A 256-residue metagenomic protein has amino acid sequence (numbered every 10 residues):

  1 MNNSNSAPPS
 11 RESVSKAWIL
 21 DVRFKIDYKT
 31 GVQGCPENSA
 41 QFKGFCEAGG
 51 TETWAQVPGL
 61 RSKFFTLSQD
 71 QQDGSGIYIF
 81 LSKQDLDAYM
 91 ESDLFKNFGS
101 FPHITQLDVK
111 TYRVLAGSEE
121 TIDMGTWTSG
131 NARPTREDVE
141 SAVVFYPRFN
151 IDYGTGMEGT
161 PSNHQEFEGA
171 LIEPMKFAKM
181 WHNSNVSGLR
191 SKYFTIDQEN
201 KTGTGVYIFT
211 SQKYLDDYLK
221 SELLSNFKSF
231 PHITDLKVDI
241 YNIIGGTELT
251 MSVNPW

Functional and structural regions predicted by a protein language model:
N2-D73, L81-E91, T105-T202, T210-S221 (+1 more regions): Short S/T/G/P-rich N-terminal loop/turn motif that feeds into the first structured element of a domain
L94-P102, L224-P231: A common structural junction motif
